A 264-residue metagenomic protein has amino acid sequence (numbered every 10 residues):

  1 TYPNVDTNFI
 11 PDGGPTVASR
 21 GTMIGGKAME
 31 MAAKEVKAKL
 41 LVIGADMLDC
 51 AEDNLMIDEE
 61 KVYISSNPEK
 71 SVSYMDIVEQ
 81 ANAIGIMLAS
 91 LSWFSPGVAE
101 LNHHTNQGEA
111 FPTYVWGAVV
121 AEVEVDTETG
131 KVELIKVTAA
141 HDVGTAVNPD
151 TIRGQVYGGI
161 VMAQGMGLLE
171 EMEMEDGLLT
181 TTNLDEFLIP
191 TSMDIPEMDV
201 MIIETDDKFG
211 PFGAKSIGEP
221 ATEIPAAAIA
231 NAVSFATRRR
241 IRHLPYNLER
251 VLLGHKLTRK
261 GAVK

Functional and structural regions predicted by a protein language model:
T1-K264: Cofactor-binding beta-sheet edge motifs in enzyme active sites
